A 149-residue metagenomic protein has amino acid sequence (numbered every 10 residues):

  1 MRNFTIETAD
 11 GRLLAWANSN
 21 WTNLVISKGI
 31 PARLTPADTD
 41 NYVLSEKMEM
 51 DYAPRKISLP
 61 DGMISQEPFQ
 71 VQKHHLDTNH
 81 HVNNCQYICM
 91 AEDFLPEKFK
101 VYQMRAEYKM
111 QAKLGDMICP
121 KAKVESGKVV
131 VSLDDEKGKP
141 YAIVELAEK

Functional and structural regions predicted by a protein language model:
M1-R55, A112-L114, K123-K149: HotDog/MaoC-like acyl-thioester-processing domains
N20-T22, P68-H75, E107, A147: Generic structural detector for well-ordered beta-strands
V25-F99: Hot-dog-fold acyl-thioester-processing enzymes
L95-E125: A conserved acidic, glycine/proline-rich C-terminal tail/linker
